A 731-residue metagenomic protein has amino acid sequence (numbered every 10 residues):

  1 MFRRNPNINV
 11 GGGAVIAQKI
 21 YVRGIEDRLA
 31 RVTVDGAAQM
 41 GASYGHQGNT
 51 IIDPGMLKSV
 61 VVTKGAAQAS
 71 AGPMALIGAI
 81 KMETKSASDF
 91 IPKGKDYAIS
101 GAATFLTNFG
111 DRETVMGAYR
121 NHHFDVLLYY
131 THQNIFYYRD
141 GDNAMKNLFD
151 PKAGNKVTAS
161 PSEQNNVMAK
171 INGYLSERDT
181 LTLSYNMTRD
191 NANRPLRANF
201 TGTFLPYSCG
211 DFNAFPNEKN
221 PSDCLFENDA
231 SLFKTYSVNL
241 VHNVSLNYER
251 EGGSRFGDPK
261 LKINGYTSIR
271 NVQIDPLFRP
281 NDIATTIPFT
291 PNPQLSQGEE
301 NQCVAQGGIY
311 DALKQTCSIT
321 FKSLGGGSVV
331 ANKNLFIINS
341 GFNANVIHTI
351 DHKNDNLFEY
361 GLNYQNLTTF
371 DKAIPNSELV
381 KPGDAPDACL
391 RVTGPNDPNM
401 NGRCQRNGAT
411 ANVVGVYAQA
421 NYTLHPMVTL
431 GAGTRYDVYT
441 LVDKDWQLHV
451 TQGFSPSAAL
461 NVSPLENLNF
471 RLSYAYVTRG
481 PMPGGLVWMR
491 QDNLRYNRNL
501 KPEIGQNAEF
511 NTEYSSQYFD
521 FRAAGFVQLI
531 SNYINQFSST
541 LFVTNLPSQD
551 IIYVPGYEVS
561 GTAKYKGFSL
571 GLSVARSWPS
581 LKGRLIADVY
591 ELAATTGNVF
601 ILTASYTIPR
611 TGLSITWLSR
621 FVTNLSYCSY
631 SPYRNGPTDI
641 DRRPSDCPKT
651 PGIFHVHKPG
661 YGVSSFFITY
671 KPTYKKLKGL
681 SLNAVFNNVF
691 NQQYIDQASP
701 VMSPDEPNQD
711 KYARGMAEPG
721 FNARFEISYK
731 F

Functional and structural regions predicted by a protein language model:
V10-M56, K64-K95, E113, Q447: Flexible, glycine/serine/threonine-rich loop segments and coil->beta-strand junctions that form periplasmic-facing
D35-A38, N191-N193, R197-N199, T440-V442 (+7 more regions): Surface-exposed extracellular loop regions of Gram-negative outer-membrane beta-barrel proteins, predominantly
D96-I99, D111, M116-Y236: Periplasmic-side early beta-strands and strand-to-turn transitions of outer-membrane beta-barrels
L128, F136, E249, K260-F278 (+7 more regions): Membrane-embedded beta-barrel scaffold of Gram-negative outer-membrane proteins
Y174-T188, T235-W446, S463, R522 (+2 more regions): Face-selective signature of the C-terminal outer-membrane beta-barrel domain
T423-L430, F521, G525-I530, P547-N635 (+1 more regions): Gram-negative outer-membrane beta-barrel transporters
G480, P579-L581, T595-K676, F690-N691 (+1 more regions): C-terminal beta-barrel architecture of Gram-negative outer-membrane proteins
L529-S531, N624-Y630, Y670-F731: C-terminal beta-signal and adjacent terminal beta-strands/loops of Gram-negative outer-membrane beta-barrel proteins
